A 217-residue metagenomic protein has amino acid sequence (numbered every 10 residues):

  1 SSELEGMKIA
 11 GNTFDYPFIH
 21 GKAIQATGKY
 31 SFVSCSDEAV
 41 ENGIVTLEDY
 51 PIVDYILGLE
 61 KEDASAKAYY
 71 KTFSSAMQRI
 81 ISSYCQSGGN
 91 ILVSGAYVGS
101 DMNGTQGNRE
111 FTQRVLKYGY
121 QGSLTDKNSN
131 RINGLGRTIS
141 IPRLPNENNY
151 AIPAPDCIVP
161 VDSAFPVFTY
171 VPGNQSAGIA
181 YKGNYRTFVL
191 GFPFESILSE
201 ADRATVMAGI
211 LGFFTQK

Functional and structural regions predicted by a protein language model:
S1-I52, I56-L59, F194-S196, A208-K217: Aromatic-Pro/Gly-enriched surface loop or interdomain linker that acts as a lid/target-recognition segment
A10-F18, A68-S75, A201: Soluble non-cytosolic domains of exported or imported proteins
I24, V53, G88-I91, N184 (+2 more regions): Residue-level detector of buried hydrophobic side-chain packing in well-ordered secondary-structure elements
Q25, V45-D49, Y84-S87, V159-V161 (+1 more regions): Extracellular/periplasmic catalytic domains that process cell-envelope and extracellular macromolecules
S36-E38, Y55-E60, S94-V98, T169-P172 (+1 more regions): Active-site-proximal beta-strand/loop segments in catalytic clefts of secreted hydrolases
D37-I44, S75-I80, P172-A177: Alpha-helical scaffolding within the catalytic cores of extracellular/periplasmic polymer-degrading hydrolases
E60-F165, V171-P172, V206: A glycine-rich, often tryptophan-bearing local segment used as a flexible ligand/cofactor-contacting loop or short
R143-R186, G191-K217: C-terminal and late-domain segments of enzyme folds
